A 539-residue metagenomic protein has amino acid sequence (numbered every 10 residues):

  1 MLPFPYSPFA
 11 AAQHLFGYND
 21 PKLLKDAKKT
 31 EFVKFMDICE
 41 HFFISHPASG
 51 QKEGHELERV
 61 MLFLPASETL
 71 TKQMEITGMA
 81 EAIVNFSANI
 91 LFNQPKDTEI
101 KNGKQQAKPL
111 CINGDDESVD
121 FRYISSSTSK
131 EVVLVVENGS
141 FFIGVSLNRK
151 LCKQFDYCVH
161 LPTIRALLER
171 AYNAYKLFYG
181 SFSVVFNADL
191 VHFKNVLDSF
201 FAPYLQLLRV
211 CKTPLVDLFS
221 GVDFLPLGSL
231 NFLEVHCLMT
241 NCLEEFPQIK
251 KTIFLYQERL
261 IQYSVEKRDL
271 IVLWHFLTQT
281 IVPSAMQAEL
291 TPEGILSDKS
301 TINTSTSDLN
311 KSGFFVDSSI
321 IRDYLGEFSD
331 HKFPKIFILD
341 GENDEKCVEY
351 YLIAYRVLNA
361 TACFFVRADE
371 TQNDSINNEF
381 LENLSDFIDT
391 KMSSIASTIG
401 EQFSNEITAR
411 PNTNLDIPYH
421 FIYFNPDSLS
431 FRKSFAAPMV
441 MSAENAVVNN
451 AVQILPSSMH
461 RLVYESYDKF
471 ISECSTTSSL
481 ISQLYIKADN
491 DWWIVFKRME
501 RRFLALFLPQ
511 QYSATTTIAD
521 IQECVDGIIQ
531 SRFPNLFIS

Functional and structural regions predicted by a protein language model:
M1-S539: Intrinsically disordered, Ser/Thr-rich regulatory regions of eukaryotic membrane-trafficking proteins
